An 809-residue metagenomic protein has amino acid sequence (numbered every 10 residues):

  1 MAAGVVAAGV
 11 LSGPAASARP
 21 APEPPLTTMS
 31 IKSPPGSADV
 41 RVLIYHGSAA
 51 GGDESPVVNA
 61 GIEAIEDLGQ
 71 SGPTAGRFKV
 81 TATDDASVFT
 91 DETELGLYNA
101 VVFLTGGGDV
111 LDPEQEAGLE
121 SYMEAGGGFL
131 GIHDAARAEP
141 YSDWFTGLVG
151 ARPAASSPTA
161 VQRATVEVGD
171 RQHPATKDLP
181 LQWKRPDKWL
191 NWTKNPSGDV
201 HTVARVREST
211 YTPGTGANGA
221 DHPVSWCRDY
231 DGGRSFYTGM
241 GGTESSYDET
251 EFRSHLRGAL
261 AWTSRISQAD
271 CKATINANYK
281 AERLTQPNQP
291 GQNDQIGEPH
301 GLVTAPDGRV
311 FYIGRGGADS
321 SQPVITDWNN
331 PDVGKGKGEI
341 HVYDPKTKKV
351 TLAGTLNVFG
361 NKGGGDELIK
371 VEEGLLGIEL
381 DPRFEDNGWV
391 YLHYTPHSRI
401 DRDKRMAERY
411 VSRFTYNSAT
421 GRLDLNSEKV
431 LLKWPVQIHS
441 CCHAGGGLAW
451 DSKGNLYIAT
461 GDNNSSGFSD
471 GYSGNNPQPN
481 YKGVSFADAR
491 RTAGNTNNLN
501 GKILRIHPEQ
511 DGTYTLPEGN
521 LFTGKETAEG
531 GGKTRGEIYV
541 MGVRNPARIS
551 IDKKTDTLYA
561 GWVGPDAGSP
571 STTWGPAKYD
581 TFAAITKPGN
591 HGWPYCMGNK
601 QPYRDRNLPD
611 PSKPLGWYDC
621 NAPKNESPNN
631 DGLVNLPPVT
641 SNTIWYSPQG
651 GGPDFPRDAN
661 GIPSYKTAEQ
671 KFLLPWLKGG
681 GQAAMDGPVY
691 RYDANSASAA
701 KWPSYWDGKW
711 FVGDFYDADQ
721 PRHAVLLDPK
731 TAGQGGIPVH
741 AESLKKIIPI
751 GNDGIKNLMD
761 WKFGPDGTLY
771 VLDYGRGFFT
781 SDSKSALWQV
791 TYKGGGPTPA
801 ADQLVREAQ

Functional and structural regions predicted by a protein language model:
M1-P20: Secretory targeting and sorting signals
E23-D39, D67, T210-T212, G216-V224 (+1 more regions): Extracellular ligand-binding/catalytic regions of CAZymes and related secreted enzymes and adhesion modules
R41-A138: Helical hinge/lid and interdomain linker segments adjacent to catalytic or ligand-binding clefts that mediate domain
G72, A151, A155-G232: Catalytic beta-strand/loop cores that center a nucleophilic Ser/Cys/Thr and support acyl-enzyme chemistry
F103, G108-L179: A glycine-rich, often tryptophan-bearing local segment used as a flexible ligand/cofactor-contacting loop or short
D270-N276, A318-G338, G364-L368, E373-L375 (+4 more regions): Beta-propeller domain segments
T304-D307, P382-D386, W450-K453, D552-T555 (+3 more regions): Residue-level detector of Asp-centered blade-edge/turn motifs that repeat once per structural unit in beta-propeller
R405-A449: Asp-box/WD-like beta-propeller blade repeats and closely related beta-sheet repeat scaffolds
